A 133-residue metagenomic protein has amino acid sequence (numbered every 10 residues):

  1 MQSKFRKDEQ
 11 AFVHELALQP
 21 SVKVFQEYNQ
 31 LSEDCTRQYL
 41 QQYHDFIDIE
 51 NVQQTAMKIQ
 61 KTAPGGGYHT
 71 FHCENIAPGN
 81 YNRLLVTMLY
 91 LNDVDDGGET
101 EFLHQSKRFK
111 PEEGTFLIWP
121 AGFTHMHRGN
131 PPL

Functional and structural regions predicted by a protein language model:
M1-F116, T124-L133: Fe(II)/2-oxoglutarate oxygenase catalytic core
